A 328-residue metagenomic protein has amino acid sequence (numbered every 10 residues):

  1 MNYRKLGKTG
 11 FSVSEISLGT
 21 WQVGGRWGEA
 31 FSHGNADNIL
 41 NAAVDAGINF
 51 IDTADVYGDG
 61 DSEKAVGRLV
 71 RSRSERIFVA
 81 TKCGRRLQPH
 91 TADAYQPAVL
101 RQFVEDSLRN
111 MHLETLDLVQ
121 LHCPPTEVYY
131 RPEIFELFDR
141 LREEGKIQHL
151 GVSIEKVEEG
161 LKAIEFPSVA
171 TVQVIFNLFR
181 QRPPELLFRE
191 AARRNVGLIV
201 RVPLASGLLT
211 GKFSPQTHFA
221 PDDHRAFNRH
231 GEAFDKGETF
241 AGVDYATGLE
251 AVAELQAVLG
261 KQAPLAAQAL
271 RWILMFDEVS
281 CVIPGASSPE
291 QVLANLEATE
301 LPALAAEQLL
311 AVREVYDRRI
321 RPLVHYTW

Functional and structural regions predicted by a protein language model:
M1-I77: N-terminal binding-site loop/beta-alpha segment at the start of enzyme catalytic domains that lines or forms
E15, F50, T115-L118, H149 (+2 more regions): Residues at the N-termini of beta-strands
Q22-G34, R86-R101, T126-E127: Active-site mouth loops of central-metabolism enzymes
A30-A43, Y95-M111, E155-K162: Short, acidic/polar
A54-E63, L87, T126-Y129, N177-R182: Acidic-and-aromatic substrate-binding clefts and catalytic sites of carbohydrate-active enzymes
R76-Q88, V119, Q308: A short, structured active-site edge motif that brings together acidic residues
L108-E127: Active-site groove signature of glycoside hydrolases
P124-D317, W328: Beta/alpha (TIM)-barrel catalytic core signal, keyed to glycine-rich beta->alpha loops juxtaposed to Asp/Glu that bind
